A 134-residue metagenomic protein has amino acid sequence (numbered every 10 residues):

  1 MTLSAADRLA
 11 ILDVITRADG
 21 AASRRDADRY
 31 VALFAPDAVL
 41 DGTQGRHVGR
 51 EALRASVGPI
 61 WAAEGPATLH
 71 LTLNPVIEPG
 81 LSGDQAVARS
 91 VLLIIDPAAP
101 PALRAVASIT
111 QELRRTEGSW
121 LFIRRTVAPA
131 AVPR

Functional and structural regions predicted by a protein language model:
M1, A5, Q44-H47, P100: Charge-dense, low-complexity intrinsically disordered segments
M1-P36: Short, low-complexity N-terminal intrinsically disordered segments enriched in polar/charged residues
L12, A27-I94: A solvent-exposed, acidic/Ser-Thr-rich amphipathic alpha-helical stretch
A63-E64, P100-A102, R114: Short aromatic-glycine motifs in intrinsically disordered, low-complexity regions
H70-T72, R104-I109: Short, surface-exposed coil-to-beta transition loops
Q85-V87, V106-R134: Short beta-strand edge/turn micro-motifs at domain boundaries
I94-R104: Short, cysteine-centered beta-strand-loop-beta hairpins and adjacent loop/turn segments enriched in charged/polar
